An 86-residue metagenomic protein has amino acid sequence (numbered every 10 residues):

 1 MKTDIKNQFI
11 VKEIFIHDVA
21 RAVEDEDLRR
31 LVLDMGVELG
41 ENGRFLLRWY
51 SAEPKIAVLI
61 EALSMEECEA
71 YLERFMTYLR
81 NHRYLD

Functional and structural regions predicted by a protein language model:
M1-D86: Phosphate-binding and adjacent anionic-ligand microenvironments
